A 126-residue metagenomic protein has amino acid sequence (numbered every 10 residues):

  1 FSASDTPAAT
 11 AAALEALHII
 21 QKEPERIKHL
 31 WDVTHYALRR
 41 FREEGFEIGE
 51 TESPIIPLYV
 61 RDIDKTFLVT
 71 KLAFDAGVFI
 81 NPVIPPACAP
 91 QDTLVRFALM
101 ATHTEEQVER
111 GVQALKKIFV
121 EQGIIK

Functional and structural regions predicted by a protein language model:
F1-D5: Active-site PLP-lysine loop of aminotransferase-like
T6, P85-C88: Short, ordered loop/turn segments at secondary-structure junctions
P7-I27, R39-E44: Amphipathic alpha-helix from the class-I
A11, K28, D64, E106-E109: A generic "alpha-helical surface" signal
E23, K28-H35, R42-A76, A87 (+2 more regions): Conserved PLP-binding catalytic core of the aspartate aminotransferase-like
L38-R42, N81, K116: Structural signal for well-ordered, non-membrane alpha-helices
D75-F79, A87-K126: PLP-dependent enzyme catalytic core of the Aspartate aminotransferase-like
